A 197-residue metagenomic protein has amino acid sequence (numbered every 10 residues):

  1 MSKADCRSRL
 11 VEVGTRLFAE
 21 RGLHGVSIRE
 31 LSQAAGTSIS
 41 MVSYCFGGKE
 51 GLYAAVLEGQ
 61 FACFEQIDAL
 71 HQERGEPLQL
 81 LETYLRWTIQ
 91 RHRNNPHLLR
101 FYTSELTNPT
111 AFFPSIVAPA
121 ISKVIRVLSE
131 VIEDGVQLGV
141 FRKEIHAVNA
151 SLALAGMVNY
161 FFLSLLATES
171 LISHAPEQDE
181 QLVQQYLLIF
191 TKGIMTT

Functional and structural regions predicted by a protein language model:
K3-T15, L31, V56-F64, L128: Generic hydrophobic, amphipathic alpha-helix propensity
R9, L17-G51, A55: Helix-turn-helix
E20-H24, N95, L138: Short coil/turn segments at alpha/beta junctions that flank glycine-rich nucleotide-binding fingerprints
Y53, L57, F61, T103 (+3 more regions): Amphipathic, non-transmembrane alpha-helical scaffold segments
A69-L98, A147-L154, E180: Hydrophobic alpha-helical connector segments
T83, W87-Q90, N94, S122-L138 (+1 more regions): C-terminal peripheral helix-coil segments that are non-catalytic and often amphipathic
R93-S115, S164-S170: Amphipathic alpha-helical segments used for helix-helix packing
S115-A120, Q137-A153: All-alpha amphipathic helical-bundle segments outside canonical DNA-binding/catalytic cores that form hydrophobic
